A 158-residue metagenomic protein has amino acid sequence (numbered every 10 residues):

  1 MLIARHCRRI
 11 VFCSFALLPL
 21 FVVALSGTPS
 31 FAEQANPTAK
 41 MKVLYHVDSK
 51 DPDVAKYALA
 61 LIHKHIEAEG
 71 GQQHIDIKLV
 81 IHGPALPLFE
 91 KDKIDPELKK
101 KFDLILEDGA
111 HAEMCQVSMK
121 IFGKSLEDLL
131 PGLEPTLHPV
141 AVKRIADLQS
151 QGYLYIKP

Functional and structural regions predicted by a protein language model:
M1-R9: N-terminal secretory signal peptides that target proteins for export/translocation
C13-S26: Bacterial N-terminal signal peptides
A24-S26, S30-Q34: Boundary at the C-terminal end of the N-terminal hydrophobic targeting segment
K42-D48, V80: Short glycine-rich or small-residue beta-strand-to-loop segments that form or flank ligand, phosphate, metal/Fe-S
V47-L59, F89, K93: Short, glycine-rich nucleotide/cofactor-binding loops
K56-G71: Histidine-anchored nucleotide/phosphate-binding helix
D76-F89: Acidic helix-start/capping segments at beta-turn-to-alpha-helix junctions
D92-P158: A cross-taxonomic marker for long C-terminal extensions/tails that follow the last structured domain
